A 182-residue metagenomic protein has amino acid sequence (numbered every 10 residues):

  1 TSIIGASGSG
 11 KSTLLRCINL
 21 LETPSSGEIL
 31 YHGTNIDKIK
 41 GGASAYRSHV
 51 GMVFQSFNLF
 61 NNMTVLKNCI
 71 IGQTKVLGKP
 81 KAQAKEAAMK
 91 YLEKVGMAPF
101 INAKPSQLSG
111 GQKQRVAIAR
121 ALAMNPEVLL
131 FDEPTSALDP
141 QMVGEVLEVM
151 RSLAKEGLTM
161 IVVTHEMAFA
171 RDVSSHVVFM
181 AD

Functional and structural regions predicted by a protein language model:
T1-D182: ABC family nucleotide-binding domain
